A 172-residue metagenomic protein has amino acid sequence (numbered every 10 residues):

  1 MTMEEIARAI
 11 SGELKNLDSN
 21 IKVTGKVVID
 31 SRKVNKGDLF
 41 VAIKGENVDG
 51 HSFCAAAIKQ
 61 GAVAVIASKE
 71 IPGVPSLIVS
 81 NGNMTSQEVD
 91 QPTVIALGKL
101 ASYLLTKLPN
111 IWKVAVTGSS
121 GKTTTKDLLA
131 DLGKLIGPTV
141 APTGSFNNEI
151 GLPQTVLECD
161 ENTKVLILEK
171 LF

Functional and structural regions predicted by a protein language model:
M1-K99: N-terminal leader/targeting and accessory segments in enzymes
V89, T93-F172: Phosphate-binding loop of NTP-binding sites
